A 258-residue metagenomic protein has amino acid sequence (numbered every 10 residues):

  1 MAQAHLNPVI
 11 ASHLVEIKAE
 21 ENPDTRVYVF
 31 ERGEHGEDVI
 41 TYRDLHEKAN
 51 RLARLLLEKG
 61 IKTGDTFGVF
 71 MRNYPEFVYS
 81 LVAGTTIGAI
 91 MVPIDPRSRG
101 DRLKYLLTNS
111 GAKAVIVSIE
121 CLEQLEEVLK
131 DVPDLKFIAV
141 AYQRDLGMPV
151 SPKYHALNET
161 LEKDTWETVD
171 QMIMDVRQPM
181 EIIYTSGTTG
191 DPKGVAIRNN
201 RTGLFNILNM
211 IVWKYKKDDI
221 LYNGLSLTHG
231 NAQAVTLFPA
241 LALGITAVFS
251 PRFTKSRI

Functional and structural regions predicted by a protein language model:
A4-V29, E47: A short N-terminal helical cap/helix-turn-helix that marks the beginning of AMP-binding/adenylate-forming
P8, P23-R26, A139, D164-Y184 (+2 more regions): Conserved pre-ATP/AMP-binding loop-to-beta segment of ANL
D24-Y74, V78, V82, R99-K104 (+2 more regions): Conserved AMP-binding/adenylate-forming core of the ANL superfamily
V39-R43, M180-F205: Conserved AMP-binding A3 loop
E58-K59, T86-E159: Structural core segment of the AMP-binding/adenylate-forming
D65, R72-V92, P96-G100, T108-A114 (+2 more regions): A short helix-loop-beta submotif of the ANL/AMP-binding
M71-Y74, D95, Y215, L225-H229: Conserved AMP-binding
G203-I220, T228-I258: Conserved AMP-binding/adenylation subdomain of ANL enzymes
